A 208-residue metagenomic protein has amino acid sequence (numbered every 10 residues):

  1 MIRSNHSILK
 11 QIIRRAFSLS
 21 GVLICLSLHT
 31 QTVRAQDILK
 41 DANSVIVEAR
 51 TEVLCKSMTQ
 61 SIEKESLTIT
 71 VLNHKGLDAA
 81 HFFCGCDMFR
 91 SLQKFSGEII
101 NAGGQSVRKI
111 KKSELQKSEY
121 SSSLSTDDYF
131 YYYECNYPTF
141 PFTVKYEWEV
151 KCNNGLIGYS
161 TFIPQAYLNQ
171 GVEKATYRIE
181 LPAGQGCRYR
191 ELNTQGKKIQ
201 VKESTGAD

Functional and structural regions predicted by a protein language model:
M1-D37: Bacterial Sec-dependent N-terminal signal peptides
A35-D208: Beta-strand-rich, non-transmembrane domain signature
